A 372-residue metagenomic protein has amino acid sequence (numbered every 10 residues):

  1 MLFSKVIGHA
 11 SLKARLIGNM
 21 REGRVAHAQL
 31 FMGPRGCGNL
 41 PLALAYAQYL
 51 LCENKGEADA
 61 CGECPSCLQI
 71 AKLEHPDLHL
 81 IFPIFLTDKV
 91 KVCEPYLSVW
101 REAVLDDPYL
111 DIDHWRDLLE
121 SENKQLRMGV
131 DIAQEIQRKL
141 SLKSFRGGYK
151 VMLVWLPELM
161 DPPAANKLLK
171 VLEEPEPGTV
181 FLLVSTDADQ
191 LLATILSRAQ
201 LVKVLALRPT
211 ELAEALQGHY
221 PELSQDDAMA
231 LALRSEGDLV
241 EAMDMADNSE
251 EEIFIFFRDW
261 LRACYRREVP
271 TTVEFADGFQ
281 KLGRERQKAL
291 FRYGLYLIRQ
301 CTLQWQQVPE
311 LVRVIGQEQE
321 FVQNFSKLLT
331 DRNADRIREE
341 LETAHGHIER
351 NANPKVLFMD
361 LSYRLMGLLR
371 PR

Functional and structural regions predicted by a protein language model:
M1-Y49, K55-A58, P65-Q69, P177-V180 (+2 more regions): Charged, glycine-rich active-site and insertion segments that engage polyanionic ligands
L2-P163: Clamp-loader machinery-focused feature within the broader ASCE/P-loop NTPase space
R138, K170, S197: Conserved adenine-binding aromatic site and its adjacent loop/helix in ATP-hydrolyzing domains
S141, N166-V180: Conserved catalytic/switch belt of AAA+ P-loop NTPases
V151-W155, L168, T179-S185: Structural recognition of the conserved hydrophobic beta-strand(s) that form the central parallel beta-sheet of P-loop
P162-N166, K288: Conserved strand-to-helix beginnings and helix N-cap segments that scaffold or border functional pockets
